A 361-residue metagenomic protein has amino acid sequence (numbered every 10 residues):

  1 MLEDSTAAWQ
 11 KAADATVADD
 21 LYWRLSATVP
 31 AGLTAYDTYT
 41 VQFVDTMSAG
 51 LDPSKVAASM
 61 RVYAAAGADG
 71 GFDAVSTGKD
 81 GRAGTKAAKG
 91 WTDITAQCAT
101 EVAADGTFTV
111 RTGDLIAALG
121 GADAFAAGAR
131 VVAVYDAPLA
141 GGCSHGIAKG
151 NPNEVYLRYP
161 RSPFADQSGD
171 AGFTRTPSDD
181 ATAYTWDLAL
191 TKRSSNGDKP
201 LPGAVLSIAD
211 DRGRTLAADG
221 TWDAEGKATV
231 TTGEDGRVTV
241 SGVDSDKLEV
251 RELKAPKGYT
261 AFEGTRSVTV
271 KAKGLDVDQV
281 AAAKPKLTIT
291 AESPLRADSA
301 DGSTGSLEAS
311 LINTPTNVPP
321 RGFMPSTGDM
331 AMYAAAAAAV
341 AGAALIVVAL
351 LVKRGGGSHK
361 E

Functional and structural regions predicted by a protein language model:
M1-E361: Solvent-exposed loop/turn and edge beta-strand elements of beta-rich ligand-binding domains
